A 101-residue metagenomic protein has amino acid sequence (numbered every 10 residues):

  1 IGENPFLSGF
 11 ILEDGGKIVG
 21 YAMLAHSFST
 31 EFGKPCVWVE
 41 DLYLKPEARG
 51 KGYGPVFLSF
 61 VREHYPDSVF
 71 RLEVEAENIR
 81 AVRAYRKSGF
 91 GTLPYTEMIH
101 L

Functional and structural regions predicted by a protein language model:
I1-K34, E40, K45: Acetyl-CoA-dependent GNAT
G16, G20, G52-G54, G89: Conserved phosphate-binding and hydrolysis motifs of nucleotide-dependent enzymes
H26, R71-E75, V82, R86-L101: Conserved catalytic-core motifs of GNAT/GCN5-like acyltransferases
K45-E47, K51, A76-E77: Active-site acidic-Proline motif in GNAT/NAT acetyltransferases
A48-F60: Conserved acetyl-CoA pyrophosphate-binding loop and the N-cap/start of the following alpha-helix in GNAT-like
F57, N78-A81: Conserved short alpha-helix immediately C-terminal to the canonical SAM/SAH-binding motif I of Rossmann-like
L58, H64-E75: Conserved GNAT acetyl-CoA-binding A-motif
